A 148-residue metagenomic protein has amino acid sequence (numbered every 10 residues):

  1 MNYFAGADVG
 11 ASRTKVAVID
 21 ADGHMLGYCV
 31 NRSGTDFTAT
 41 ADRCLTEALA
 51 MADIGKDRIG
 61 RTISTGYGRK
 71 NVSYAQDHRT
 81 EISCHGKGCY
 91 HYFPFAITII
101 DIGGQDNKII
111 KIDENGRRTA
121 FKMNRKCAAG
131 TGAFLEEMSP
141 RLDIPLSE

Functional and structural regions predicted by a protein language model:
M1-E81: N-terminal glycine/serine-rich phosphate-binding loop of ATP-dependent small-molecule kinases, especially carbohydrate
S12-R13, D106, T131-L135: Conserved A3 ("GATE") glycine/threonine-rich loop of ANL adenylate-forming enzymes
N31-D36, I82-C89, N124-A128: Short, acidic/turn-prone active-site loops that include or flank metal/cofactor- and phosphate-binding residues
F37, R117-E148: Glycine-rich phosphate-binding loop plus the immediately following alpha-helix
T38-A41, K87-A96, G130-A133: Short, charged, surface-exposed secondary-structure boundary motifs
A48-M51, Y92, A96-I99, R141-P145: Change "in soluble alpha/beta enzymes" to "in soluble alpha/beta proteins
Y67-R117: Conserved phosphate-binding catalytic cores of ATP/NTP-utilizing and phosphoryl-transfer enzymes
